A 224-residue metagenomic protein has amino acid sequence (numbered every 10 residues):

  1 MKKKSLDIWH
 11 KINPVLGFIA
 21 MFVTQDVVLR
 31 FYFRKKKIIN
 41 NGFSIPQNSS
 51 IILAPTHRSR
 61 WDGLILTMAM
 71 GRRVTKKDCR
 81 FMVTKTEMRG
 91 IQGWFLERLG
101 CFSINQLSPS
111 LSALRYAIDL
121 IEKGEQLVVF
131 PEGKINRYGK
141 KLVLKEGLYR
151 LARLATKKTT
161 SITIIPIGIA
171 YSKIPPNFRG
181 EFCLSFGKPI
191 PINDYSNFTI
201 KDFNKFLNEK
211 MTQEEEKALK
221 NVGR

Functional and structural regions predicted by a protein language model:
K2-K35, R89-L99, P176-N177: Alpha-helical membrane-targeting segments
I19, Q25-H57: Helix-to-loop junction immediately C-terminal to a conserved catalytic motif
Q47-S108: Catalytic core of membrane glycerolipid acyltransferases/transacylases, capturing the structured, soluble-facing
S50-I52, G124-F130, T163-I165: Residue-level preference for the first positions of well-ordered beta-strands
F102-L107, S112-K123: Helix-adjacent hinge/juxtasegments
L120-Y149: Catalytic-site beta-strand/loop segments enriched in glycine and acidic/polar residues
Y138-F206: A cross-family acyltransferase "interaction/gating" segment
K205-E215: A conserved mid-domain beta-alpha-beta active-site/ligand-binding segment of alpha/beta enzyme cores
